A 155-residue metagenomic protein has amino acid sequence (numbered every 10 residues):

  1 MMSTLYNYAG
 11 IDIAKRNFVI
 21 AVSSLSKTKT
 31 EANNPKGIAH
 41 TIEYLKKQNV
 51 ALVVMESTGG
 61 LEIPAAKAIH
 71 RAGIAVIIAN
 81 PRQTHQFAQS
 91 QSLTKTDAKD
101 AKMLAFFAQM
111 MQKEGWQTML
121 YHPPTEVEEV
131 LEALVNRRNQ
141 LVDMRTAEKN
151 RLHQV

Functional and structural regions predicted by a protein language model:
M1-V155: Phosphate- and other anionic-substrate recognition elements at nucleic-acid/protein interfaces
